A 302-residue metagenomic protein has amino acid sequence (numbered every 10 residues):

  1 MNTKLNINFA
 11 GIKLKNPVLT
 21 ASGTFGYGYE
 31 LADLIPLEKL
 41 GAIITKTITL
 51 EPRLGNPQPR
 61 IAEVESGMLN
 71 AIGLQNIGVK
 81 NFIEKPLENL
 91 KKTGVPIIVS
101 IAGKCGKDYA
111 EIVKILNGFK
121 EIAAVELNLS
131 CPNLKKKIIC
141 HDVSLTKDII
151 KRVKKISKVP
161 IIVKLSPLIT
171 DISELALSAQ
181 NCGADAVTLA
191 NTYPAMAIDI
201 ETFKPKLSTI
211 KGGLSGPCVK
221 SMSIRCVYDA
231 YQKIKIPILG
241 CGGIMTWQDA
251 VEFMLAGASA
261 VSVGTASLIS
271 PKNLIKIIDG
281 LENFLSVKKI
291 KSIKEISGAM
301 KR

Functional and structural regions predicted by a protein language model:
M1, L214-I234, M245-R302: Alpha/beta catalytic cores of nucleotide-metabolism and tRNA/nucleoside-modifying enzymes
M1-I97, G103: N-terminal capping/small domains of soluble enzymes
V18-A21, G41-T45, I97-I101, V125-L127 (+5 more regions): Hydrophobic faces of well-ordered beta-strands that scaffold small-molecule active sites in alpha/beta enzyme cores
F25, S100-G103, L165-D171, A190 (+2 more regions): Glycine-rich beta-to-alpha transition loops that act as phosphate-gripper elements at the mouths of alpha/beta enzyme
Y29-I35, Y109-F119, I169-C182, Y231-I234 (+1 more regions): Catalytic cores of alpha/beta
T45-L50, L127-N133, A186-M196, G243-I244 (+1 more regions): Glycine-rich phosphate-binding active-site loops on the catalytic face of alpha/beta enzymes
M68, L129-S144, L175-S178, C182-I236: Glycine/Thr-rich beta-alpha phosphate-binding loop at enzyme active sites
K91, I101-S157, L165, S173-D185 (+2 more regions): Conserved alpha/beta-domain cores
